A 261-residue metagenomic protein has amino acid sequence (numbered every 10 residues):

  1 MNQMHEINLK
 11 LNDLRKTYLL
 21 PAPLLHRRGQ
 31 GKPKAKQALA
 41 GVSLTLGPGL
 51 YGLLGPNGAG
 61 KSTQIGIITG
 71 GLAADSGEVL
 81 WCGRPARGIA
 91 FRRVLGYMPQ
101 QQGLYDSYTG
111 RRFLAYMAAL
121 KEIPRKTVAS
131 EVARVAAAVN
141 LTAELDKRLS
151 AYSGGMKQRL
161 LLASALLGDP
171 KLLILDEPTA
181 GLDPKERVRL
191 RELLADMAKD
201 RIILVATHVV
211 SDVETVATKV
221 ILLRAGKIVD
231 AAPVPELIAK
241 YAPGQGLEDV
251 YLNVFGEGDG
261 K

Functional and structural regions predicted by a protein language model:
L14, A115, A119, K126-E144: Conserved ABC ATPase "signature" region
T69, G77-F91: Conserved ABC transporter NBD signature motif
R148-Y152: Conserved ABC ATPase signature
L167-K171: A short, proline-enriched helix->beta-strand linker immediately N-terminal to the Walker B motif in ABC-type P-loop
L173-E177: Catalytic Walker B motif of ABC-type/P-loop ATPase nucleotide-binding domains
